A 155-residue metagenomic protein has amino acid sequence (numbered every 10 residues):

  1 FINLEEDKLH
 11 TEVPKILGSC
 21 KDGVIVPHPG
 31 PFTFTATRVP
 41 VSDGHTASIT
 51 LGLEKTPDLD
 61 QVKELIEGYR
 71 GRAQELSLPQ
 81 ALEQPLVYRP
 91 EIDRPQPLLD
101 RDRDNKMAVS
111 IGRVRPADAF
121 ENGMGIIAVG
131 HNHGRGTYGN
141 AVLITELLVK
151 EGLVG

Functional and structural regions predicted by a protein language model:
F1-G123: C-terminal substrate-binding/catalytic lobe of Rossmann-fold NAD(P)-dependent oxidoreductases
R103-G155: NAD(P)-dependent Rossmann-like dehydrogenase/reductase catalytic/cofactor-binding core
